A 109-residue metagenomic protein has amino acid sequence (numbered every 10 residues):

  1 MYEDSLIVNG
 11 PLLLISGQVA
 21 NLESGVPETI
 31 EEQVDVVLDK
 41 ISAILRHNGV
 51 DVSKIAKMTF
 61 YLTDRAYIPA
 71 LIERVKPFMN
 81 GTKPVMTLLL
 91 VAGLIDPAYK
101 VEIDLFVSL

Functional and structural regions predicted by a protein language model:
M1-L109: Short, polar/acidic, helix-capping and beta-turn segments at strand->helix junctions that line the mouths
